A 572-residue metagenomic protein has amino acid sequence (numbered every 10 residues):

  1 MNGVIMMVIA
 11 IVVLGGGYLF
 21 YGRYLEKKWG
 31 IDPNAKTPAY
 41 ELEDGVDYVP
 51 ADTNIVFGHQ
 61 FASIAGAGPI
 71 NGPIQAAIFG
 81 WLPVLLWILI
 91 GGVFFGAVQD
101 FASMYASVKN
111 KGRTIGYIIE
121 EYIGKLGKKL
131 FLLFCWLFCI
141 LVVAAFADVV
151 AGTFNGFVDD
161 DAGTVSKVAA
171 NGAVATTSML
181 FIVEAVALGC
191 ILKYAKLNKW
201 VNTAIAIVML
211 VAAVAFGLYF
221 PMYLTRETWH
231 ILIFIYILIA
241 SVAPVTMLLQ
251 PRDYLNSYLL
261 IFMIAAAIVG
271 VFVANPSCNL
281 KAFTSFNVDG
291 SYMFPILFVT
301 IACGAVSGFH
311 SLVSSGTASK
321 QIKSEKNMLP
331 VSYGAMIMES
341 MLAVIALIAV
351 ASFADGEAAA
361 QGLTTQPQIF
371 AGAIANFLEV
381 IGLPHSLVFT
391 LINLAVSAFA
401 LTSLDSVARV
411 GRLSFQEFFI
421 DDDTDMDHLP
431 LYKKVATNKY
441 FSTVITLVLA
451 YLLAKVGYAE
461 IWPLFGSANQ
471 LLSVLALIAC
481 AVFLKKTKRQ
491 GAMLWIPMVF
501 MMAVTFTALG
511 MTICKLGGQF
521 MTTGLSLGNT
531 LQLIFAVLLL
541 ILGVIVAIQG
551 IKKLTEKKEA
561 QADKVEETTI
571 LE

Functional and structural regions predicted by a protein language model:
N2-L19, A76-S107, G116, A175-A185 (+3 more regions): Extracellular loop-to-transmembrane helix junctions
L14-E41, Q60, I90-G116, K196 (+2 more regions): Juxtamembrane transmembrane-helix boundary signature
G16-I70, S257, Q321, I570: Membrane-interface "cap" regions at the ends of multi-pass membrane proteins
A51-N110, E121-K125, V142, A147-V158 (+2 more regions): Membrane-interface helix-loop-helix modules in multi-pass membrane proteins
A67-I74, G91-Q99, S103, S107-K111 (+5 more regions): Membrane-helix boundary/coupling elements in multi-pass transport proteins
K125-I140, G334-M341, V388, E417-K455 (+1 more regions): Loop-to-transmembrane helix boundary motifs in multi-pass membrane proteins
G189-Y194, V208-I231, I239-S241, T246 (+4 more regions): Hydrophobic alpha-helical segments and their helix-loop junctions in multi-pass secondary transporters
V271-S285, I337-A373, S406: Extracellular/periplasmic helix-exit of transmembrane alpha-helices
